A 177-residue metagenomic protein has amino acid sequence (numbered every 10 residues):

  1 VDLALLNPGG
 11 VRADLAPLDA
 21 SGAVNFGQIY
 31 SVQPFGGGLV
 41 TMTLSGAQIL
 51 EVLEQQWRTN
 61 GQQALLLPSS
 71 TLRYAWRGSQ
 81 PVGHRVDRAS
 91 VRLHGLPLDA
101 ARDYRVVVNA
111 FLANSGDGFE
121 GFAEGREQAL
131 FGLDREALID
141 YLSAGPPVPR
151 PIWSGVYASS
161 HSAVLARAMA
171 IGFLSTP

Functional and structural regions predicted by a protein language model:
V1-P177: Catalytic centers of hydrolytic enzymes
